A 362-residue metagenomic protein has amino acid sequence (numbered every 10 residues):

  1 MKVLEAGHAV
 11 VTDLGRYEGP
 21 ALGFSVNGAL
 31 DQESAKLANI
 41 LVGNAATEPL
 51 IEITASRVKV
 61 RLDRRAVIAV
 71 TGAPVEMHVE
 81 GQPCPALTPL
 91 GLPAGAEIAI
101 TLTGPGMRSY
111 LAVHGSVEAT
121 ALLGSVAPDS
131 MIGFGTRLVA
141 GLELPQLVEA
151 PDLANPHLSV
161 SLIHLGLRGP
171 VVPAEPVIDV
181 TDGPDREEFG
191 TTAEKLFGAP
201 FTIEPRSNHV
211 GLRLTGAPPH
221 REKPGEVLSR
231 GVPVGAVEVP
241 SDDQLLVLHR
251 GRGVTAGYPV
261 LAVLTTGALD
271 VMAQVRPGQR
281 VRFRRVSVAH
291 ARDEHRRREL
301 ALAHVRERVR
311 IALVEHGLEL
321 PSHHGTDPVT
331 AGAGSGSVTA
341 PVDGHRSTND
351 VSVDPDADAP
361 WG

Functional and structural regions predicted by a protein language model:
M1-G362: Conserved "landmark" site that anchors the functional core of diverse proteins
